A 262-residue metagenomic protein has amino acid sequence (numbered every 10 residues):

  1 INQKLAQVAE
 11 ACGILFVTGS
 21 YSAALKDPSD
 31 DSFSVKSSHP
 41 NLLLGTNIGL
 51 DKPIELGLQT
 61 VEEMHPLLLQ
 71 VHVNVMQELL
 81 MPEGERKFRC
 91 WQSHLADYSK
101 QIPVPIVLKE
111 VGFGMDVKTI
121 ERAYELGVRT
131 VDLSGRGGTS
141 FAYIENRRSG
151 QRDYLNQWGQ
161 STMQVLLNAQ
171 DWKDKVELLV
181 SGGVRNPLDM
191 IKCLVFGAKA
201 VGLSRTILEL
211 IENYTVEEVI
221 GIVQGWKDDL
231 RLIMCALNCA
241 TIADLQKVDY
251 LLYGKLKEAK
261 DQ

Functional and structural regions predicted by a protein language model:
I1-E121, L126, S140, G150-Q151: Active-site entrance/lid segments in N-terminal catalytic domains of soluble metabolic enzymes
Q3, D30, F88-Q92, V117 (+5 more regions): Electropositive phosphate-/nucleotide-binding environments in soluble metabolic enzymes
E10, I14, K100-P103, E125 (+6 more regions): Generic secondary-structure signature for well-ordered alpha-helical cores
A11, Q59, D97, R122 (+7 more regions): Alpha-helical scaffold segments in soluble metabolic enzymes
T46-L68, Q164-R185, L237-L252: Electropositive, surface-exposed helix/loop patches at the edges of structured domains that serve as adaptable
R89-N213: Glycine-rich phosphate/ribose-binding loops and adjacent secondary-structure elements that form binding surfaces
I207-Q262: C-terminal extensions of enzymes
